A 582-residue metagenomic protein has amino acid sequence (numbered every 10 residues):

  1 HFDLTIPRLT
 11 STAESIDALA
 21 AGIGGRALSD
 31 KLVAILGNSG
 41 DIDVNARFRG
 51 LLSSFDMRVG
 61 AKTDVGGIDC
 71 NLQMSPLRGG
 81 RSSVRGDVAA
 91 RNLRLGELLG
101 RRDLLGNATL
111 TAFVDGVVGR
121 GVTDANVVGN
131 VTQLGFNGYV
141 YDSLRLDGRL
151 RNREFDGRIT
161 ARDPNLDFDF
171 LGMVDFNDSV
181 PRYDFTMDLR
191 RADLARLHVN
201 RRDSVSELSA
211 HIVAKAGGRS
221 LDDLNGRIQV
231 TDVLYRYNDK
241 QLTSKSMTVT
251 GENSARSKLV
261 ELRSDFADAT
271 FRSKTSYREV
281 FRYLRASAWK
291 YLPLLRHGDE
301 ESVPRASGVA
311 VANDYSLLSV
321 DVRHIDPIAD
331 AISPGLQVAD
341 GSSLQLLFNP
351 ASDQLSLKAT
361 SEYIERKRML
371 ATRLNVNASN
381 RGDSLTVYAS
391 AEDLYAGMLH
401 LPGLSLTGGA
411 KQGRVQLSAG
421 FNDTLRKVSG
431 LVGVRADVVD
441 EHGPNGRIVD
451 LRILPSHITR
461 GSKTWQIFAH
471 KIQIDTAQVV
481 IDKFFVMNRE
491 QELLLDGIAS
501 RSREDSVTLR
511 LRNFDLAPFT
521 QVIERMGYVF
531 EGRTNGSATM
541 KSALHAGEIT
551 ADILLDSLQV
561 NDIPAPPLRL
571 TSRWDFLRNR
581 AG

Functional and structural regions predicted by a protein language model:
H1-G582: Interface amphipathic segments
